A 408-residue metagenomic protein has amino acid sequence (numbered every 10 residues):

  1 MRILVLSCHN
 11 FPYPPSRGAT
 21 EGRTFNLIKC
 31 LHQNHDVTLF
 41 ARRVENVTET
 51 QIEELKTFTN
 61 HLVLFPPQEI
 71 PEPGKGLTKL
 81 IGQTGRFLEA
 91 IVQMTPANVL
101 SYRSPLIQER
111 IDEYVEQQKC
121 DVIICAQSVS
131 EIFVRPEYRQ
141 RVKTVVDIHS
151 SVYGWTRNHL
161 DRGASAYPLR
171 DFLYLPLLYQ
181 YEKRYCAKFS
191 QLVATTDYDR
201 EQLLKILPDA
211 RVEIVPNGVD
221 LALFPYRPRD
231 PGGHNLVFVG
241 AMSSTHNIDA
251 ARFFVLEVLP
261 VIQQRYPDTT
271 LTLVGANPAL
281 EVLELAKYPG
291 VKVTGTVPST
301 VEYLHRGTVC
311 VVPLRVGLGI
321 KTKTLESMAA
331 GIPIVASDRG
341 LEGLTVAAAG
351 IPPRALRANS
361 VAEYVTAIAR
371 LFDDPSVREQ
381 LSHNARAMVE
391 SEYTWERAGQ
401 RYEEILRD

Functional and structural regions predicted by a protein language model:
M1-P66, E116-Q118: N-terminal subdomain of nucleotide-sugar transferases
C8, E69-Y102, T144-K183, A241 (+1 more regions): Acceptor-binding helix/loop patch of EC 2.4 sugar-transfer enzymes, predominantly nucleotide-sugar-dependent
R23, I214-R306: Conserved catalytic-core segment of nucleotide-activated headgroup transferases in glycan assembly
K143-V146, Y153, D171-Y179, K183-Y226: Donor nucleotide-sugar binding/catalytic pocket of nucleotide-sugar-dependent glycosyltransferases
S190, G290, E302-G319, A330-P333: Acidic donor-binding loop of glycosyltransferase active sites
K323-E326, P333-G340: Short hydrophobic beta-strand element within catalytic cores of glycosyltransferases and related nucleotide-activated
E342-A369: Change "using UDP/GDP/dTDP sugars" to "using nucleotide sugars
R370, V377-S391, R401: A short, well-ordered alpha-helix in the C-terminal region of glycosyltransferases
